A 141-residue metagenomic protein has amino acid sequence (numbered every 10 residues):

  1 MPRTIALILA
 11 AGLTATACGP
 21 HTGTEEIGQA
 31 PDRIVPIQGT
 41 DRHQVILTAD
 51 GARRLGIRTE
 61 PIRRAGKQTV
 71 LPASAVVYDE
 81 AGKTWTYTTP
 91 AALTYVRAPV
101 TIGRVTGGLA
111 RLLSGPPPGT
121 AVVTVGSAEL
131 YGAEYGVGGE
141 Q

Functional and structural regions predicted by a protein language model:
M1-C18: Sec-dependent bacterial lipoprotein signal peptides
C18-T59, W85-T106, R111-Q141: Short alpha-helical boundary/capping segments at helix-coil junctions
T48, L71-A73: Generic structural signal for alpha-helix starts
A52-L55, T69, D79: Short, surface-exposed loop/turn motifs at beta-strand boundaries within globular domains
E60-L71: Short, glycine/small-residue-enriched coil/turn segments at secondary-structure junctions
V76-V77, V100: Short Gly/Pro-enriched turn/cap motifs at secondary-structure boundaries
V77-Y78, K83: Compact, glycine-rich, soluble single-domain proteins
